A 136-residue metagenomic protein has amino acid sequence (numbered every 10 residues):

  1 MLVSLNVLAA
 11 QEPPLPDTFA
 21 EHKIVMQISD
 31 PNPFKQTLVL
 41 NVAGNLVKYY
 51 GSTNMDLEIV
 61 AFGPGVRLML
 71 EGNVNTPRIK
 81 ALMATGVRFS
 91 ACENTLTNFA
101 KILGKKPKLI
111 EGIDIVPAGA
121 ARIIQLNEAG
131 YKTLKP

Functional and structural regions predicted by a protein language model:
S4-L5: N-terminal signal peptide c-region/cleavage motif recognized by signal peptidases
L8-P136: Secreted/extracellular ectodomain signature
